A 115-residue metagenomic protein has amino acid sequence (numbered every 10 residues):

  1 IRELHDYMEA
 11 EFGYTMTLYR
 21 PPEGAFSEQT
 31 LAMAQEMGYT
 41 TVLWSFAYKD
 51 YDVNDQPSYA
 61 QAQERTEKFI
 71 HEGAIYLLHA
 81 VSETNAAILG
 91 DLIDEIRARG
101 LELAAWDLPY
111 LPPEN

Functional and structural regions predicted by a protein language model:
I1-Y14, A25-E72, N85-D91: Alpha-helical scaffold elements lining the catalytic groove of polysaccharide deacetylases
A10-M16, G100-L103: Surface-exposed helix-capping loop/turn segments at secondary-structure junctions
Y19-P22, T41, Y76, I96: Conserved, mostly hydrophobic/aromatic
P22, A47, P109: Residue-level "edge-of-site" marker
T84-N115: C-terminal domain-boundary segment and adjacent tail
